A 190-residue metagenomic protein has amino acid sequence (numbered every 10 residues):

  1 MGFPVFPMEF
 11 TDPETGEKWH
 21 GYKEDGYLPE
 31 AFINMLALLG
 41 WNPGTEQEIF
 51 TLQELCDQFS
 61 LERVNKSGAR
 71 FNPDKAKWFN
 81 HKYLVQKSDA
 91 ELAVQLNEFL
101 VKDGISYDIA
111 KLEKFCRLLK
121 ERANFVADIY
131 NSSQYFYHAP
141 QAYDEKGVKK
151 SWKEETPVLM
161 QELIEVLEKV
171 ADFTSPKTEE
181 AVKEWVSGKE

Functional and structural regions predicted by a protein language model:
M1-L84: Alpha-helical recognition segments enriched in aromatics with Gly/Pro capping that present substrate-recognition
P29, Q58, R122, K189-E190: Positively charged, phosphate-engaging catalytic surfaces used for nucleic-acid and nucleotide handling
D89-K189: Small-residue-rich helix-loop
